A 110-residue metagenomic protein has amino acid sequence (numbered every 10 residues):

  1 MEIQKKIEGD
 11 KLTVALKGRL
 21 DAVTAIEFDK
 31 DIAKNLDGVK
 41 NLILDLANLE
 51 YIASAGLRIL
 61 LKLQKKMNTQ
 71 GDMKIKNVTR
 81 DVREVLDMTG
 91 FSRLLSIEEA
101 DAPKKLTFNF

Functional and structural regions predicted by a protein language model:
M1-I52, K62-F110: STAS-like cytosolic regulatory interaction modules
